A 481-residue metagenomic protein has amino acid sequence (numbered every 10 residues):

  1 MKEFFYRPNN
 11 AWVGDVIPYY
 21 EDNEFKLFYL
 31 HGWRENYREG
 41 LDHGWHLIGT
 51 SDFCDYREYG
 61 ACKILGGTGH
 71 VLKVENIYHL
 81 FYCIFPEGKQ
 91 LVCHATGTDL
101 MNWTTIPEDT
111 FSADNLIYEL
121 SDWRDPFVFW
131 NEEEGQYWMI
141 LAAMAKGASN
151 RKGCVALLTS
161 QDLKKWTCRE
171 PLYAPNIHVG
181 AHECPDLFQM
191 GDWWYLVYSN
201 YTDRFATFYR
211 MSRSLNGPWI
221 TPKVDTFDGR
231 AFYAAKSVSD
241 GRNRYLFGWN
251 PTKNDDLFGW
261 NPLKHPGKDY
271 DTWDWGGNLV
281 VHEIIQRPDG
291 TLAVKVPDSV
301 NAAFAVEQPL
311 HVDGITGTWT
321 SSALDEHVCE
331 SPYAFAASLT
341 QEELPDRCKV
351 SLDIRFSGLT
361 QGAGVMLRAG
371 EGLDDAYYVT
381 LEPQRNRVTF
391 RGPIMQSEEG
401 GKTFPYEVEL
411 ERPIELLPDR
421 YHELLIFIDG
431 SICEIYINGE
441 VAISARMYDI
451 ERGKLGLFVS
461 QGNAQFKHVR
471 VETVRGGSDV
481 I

Functional and structural regions predicted by a protein language model:
M1-I17, E35-G40, F53-K73, M101-W130 (+4 more regions): Surface loop/turn signatures of beta-propeller and other carbohydrate-active proteins
E3-F4, V16, F227, G241-N243 (+1 more regions): Extracellular glycan-recognition regions
E24-L27, I77-L80, E134-M139, W193-Y195 (+2 more regions): Entry beta-strands of beta-propeller and related beta-repeat scaffolds
F28-G32, Y82-P86, L141-A145, Y198-T202 (+1 more regions): Beta-strand C-termini and the immediately following turn/loop, strongest in propeller blades
Y37-H46, G88-A95, A148-A156, R204-R210 (+2 more regions): Structural motif
T50, A95-G97, L157-S160, S212-R213 (+1 more regions): Conserved Ser/Thr-centered positions that define the repeating blades of beta-propeller domains
G66-I106: Hydrophobic or amphipathic alpha-helical targeting/insertion segments
S199, F205-K295: Extended catalytic-interface subdomain
